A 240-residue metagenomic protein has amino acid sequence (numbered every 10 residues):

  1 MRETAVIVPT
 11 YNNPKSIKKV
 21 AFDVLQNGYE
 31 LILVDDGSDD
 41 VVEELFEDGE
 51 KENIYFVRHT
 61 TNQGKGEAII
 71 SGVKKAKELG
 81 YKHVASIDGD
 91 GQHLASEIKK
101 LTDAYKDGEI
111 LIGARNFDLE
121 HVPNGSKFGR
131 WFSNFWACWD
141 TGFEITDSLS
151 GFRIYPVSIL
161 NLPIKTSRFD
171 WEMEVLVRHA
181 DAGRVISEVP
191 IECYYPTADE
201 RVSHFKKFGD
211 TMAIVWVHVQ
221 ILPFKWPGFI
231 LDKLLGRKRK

Functional and structural regions predicted by a protein language model:
M1, K15, G142, I164-K240: Hydrophobic helical membrane-anchoring modules
R2-T4, V24-L33, N53-I54: Short loop->beta transition adjacent to catalytic acidic/histidine clusters or analogous donor-positioning motifs
Y11-Q26: Short, well-formed alpha-helical segments that are part of the catalytic scaffolds of diverse glycosyltransferases
N13-S16, S38, K65: Donor nucleotide-sugar binding loop of glycosyltransferases
A21, Y29-S38, V57-H59, I87: Short beta-strand/loop segment that forms part of the nucleotide-sugar
D35-E44, G91: A conserved acidic beta->alpha catalytic loop
Y55, T61-Q63, E67-E78, A95-F169 (+3 more regions): Acceptor/aglycone-binding surface of glycosyltransferases and processive sugar-polymer synthases
Y81-Q92: Short beta-strand-to-loop acidic/aromatic patch adjacent to the donor-nucleotide binding site
